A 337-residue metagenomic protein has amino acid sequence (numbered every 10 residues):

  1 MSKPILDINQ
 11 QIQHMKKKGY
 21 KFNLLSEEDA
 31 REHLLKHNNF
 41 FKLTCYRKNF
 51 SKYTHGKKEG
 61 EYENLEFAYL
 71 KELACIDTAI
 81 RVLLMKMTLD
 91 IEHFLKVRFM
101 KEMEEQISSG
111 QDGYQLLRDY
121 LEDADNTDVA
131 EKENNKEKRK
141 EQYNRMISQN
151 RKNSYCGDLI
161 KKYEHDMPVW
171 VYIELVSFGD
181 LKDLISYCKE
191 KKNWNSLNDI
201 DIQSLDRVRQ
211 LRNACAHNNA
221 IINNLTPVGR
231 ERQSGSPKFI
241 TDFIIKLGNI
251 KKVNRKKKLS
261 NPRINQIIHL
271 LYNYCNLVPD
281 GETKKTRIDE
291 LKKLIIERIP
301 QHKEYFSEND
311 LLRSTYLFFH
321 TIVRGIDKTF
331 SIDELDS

Functional and structural regions predicted by a protein language model:
M1-Q210, I222-S337: Extended intrinsically disordered or low-complexity regions, especially N/C-terminal cytosolic tails and loops, rather
N218: Acidic/aromatic/glycine-rich contiguous surface patches that form carbohydrate-binding/processing clefts and analogous
